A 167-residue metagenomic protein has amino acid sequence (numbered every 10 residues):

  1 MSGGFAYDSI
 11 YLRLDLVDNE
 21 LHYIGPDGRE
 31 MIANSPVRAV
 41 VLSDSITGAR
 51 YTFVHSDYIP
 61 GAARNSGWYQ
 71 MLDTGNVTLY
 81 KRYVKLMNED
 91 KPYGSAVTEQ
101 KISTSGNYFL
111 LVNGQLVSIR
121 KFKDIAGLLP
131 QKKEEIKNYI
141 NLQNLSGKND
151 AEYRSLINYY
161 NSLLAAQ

Functional and structural regions predicted by a protein language model:
M1-K123: Aromatic-patch recognition
G127-Q167: Long, compositionally biased interface segments
